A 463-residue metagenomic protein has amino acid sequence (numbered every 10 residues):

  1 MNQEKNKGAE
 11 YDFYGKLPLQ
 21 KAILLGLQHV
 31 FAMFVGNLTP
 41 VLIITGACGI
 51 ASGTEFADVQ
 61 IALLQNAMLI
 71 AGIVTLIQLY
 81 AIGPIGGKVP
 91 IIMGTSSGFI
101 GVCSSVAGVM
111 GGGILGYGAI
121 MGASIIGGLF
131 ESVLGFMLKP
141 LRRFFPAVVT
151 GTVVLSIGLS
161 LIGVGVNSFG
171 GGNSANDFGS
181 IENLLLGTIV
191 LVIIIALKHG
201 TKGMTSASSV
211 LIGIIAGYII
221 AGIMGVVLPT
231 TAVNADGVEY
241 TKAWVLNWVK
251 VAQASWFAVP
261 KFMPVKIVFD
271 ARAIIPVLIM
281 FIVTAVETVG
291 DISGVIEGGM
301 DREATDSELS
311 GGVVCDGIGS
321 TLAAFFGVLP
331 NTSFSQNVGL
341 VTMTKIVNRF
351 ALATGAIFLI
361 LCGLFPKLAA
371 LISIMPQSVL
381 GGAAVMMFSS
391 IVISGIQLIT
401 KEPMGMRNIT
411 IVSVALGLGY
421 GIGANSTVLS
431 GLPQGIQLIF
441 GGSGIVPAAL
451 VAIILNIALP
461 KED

Functional and structural regions predicted by a protein language model:
M1-P18: Short, Lys/Arg-rich, polar N-terminal cytosolic tail immediately upstream of the first transmembrane signal-anchor
N2-K7, V35-V41, T45, I189-G200 (+6 more regions): Juxtamembrane interface elements at the cytosolic ends of transmembrane helices in multi-pass membrane proteins
Y14, L19, T45-K88, P276-R349: Membrane-embedded helical hairpins/re-entrant loop segments and their flanking transmembrane helices within multi-pass
I23-V41, T95-I100: The first (N-terminal) embedded transmembrane alpha-helix
N37-L38, G217-P229, V233-A324, V328: Membrane-embedded hairpin module used as a gating/binding unit in multi-pass transport and secretion proteins
A62-L63, I85-F99, R143-G151, S206-I212 (+3 more regions): Short, non-helical or kinked segments that cap or interrupt transmembrane helices
P84-M121: Membrane-interface helix-loop-helix modules in multi-pass membrane proteins
V106-V227, T354-D463: Membrane-embedded alpha-helical modules
